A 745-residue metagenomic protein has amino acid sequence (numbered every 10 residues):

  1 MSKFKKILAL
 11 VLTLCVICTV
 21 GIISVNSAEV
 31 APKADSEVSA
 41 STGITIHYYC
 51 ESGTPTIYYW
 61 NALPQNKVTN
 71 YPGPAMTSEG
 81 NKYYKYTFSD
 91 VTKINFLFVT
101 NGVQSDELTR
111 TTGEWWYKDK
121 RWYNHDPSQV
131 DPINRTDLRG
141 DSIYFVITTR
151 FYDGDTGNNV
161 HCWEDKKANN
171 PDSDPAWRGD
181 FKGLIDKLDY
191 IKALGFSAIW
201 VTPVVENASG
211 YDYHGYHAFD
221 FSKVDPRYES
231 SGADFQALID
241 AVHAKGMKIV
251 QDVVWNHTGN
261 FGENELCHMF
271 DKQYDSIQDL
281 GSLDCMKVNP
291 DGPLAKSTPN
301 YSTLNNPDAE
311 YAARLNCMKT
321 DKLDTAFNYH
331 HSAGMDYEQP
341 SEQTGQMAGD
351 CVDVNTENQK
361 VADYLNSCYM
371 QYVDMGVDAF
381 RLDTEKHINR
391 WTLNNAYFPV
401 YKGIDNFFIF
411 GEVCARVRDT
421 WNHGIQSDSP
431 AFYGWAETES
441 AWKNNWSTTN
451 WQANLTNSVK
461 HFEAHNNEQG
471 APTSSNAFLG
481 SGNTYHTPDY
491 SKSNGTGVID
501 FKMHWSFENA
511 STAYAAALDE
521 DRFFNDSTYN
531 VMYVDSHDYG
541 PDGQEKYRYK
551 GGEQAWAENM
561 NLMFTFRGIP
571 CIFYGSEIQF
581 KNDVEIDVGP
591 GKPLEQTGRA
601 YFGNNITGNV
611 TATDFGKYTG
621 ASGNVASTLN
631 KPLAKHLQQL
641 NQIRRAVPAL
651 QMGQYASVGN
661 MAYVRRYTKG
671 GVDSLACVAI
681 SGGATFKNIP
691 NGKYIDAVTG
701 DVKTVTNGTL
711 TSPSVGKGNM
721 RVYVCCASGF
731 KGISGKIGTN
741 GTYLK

Functional and structural regions predicted by a protein language model:
K5-V25: Sec-dependent N-terminal signal peptides of Gram-positive bacterial secreted proteins and lipoproteins
C18-A40: Sec-dependent signal peptide cleavage junction
C50-V91, N101-R110: Aromatic-rich carbohydrate-binding modules that target alpha-glucans
Y58, S142-I147, S197-P203, D220-K223 (+8 more regions): Structural recognition of the beta-strand scaffold that forms the well-ordered cores of secreted hydrolase catalytic
T111-I133: Extracellular beta-sheet/turn segments enriched in Thr/Pro/Gly and aliphatic residues
E114-D119, I239, H243, N366-D526 (+9 more regions): Active-site-proximal helices and loops of the catalytic beta/alpha 8
R135-D141, T149-M375, N395-N422, S429-V498 (+1 more regions): Substrate-binding/active-site clefts of carbohydrate-active enzymes
S527-Y549: Active-site clefts of carbohydrate-active enzymes
